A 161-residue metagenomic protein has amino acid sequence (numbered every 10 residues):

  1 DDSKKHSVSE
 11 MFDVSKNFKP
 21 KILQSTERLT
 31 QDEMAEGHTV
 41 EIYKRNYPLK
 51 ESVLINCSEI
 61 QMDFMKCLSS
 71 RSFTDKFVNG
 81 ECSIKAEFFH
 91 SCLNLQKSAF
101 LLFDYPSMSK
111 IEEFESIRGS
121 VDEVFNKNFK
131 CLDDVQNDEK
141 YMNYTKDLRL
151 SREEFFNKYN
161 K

Functional and structural regions predicted by a protein language model:
D1-K161: Mitochondrial intermembrane space
